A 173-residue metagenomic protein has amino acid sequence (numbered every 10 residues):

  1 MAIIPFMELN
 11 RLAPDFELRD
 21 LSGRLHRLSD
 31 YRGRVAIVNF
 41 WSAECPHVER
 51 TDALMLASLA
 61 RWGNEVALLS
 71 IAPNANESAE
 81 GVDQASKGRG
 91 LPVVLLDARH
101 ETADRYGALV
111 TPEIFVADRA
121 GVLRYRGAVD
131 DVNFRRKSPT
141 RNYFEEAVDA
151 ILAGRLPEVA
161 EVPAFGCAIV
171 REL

Functional and structural regions predicted by a protein language model:
M1-L28: N-terminal "domain-start" segment that seeds a small globular fold
A13-P14, A36, T111-P112: Short loop/turn microsegments at loop-to-beta-strand junctions
R27-E49, V148: Short active-site neighborhood of thiol/selenol oxidoreductases, capturing the structured segment around
S42-A53, A75-N76, I114, G166-V170: Short, thiol/selenol-centered motifs that function as redox-active sites or metal-ligating centers
E49-R89, L96-R105: Structural microenvironment flanking redox-active thiols in thiol-disulfide oxidoreductases
D97-L173: Thiol/selenol-based redox catalytic cores and closely related redox-interacting motifs
